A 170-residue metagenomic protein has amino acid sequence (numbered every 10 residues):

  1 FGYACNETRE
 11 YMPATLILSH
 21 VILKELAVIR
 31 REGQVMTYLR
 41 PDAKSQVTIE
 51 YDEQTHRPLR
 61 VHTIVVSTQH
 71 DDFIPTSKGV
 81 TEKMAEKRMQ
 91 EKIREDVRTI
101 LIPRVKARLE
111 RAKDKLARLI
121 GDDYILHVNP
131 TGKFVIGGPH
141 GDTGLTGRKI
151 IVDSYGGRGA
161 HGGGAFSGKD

Functional and structural regions predicted by a protein language model:
F1-I136: Glycine-rich, mobile lid/loop segments that gate access to catalytic sites or pores
I17, E110, T143-L145, K169: General N-terminal targeting signals
I102, L145-D170: Conserved mixed alpha/beta catalytic, RNA-binding, or beta-rich assembly cores of soluble enzyme, regulatory
T131-I150: Short glycine/threonine-rich loop-to-helix capping motif typified by GTGT followed within a few residues by an Asp-Pro
